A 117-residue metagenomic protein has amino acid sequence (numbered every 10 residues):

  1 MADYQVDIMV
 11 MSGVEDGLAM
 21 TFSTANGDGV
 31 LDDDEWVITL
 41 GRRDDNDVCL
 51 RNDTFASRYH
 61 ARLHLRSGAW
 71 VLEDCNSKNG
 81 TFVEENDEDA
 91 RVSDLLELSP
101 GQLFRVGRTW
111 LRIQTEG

Functional and structural regions predicted by a protein language model:
M1-D53, H64, L103, R112-G117: Intrinsically disordered, low-complexity acidic Ser/Thr-rich regulatory segments
D32-D33, L40, L65, A69 (+2 more regions): C-terminal boundary/linker segments immediately following FHA domains
V48, V71-L72: Hydrophobic beta-strand segments within beta-rich accessory/binding domains
D53, D74-N76: Short glycine/proline-enriched turns and hinge-like loops at secondary-structure junctions
T54-R58: Short coil-to-beta-strand transition motifs
